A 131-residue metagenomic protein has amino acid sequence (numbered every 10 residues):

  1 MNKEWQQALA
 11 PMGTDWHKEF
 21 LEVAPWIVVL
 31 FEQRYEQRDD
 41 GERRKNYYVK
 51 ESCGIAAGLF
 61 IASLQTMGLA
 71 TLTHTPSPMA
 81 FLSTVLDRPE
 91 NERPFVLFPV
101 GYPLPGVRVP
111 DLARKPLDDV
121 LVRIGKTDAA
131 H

Functional and structural regions predicted by a protein language model:
M1-C53: Glycine/small-residue-rich phosphate/adenosyl-binding loop
P11-D15, L82-T84, V107: Glycine-rich, charged/polar anion/phosphate-binding loops that engage phosphate groups from diverse ligands
E19-E22, D87-E90, A113-R114: Solvent-exposed alpha-helices and their adjacent loops that cap or buttress functional pockets in soluble metabolic
A24-I27, M67, P94-V96: Generic beta-strand structural signal
V28, E36-T84: Small-aliphatic-rich amphipathic alpha-helix that forms the alpha element of a beta-alpha
E32, P76, Y102: Short secondary-structure boundary segments
L82-F95: Short, electropositive alpha-helical surface patch
V96-H131: C-terminal helix-cap and adjacent tail motif
